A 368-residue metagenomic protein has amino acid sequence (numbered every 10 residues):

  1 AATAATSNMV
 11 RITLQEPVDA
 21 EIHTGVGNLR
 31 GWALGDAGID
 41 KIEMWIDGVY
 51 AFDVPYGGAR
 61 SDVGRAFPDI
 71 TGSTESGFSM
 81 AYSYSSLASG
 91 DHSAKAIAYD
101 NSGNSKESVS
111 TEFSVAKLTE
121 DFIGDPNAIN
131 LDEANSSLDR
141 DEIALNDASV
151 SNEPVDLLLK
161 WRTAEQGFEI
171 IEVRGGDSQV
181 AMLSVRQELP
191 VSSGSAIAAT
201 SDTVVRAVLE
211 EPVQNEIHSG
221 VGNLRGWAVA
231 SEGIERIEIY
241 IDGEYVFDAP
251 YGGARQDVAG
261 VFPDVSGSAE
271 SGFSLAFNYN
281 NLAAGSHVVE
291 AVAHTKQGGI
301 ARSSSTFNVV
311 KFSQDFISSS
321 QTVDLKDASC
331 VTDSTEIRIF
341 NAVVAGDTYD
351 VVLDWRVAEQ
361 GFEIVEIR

Functional and structural regions predicted by a protein language model:
A1-R368: Long, low-complexity serine/threonine/glycine- and acidic-rich segments characteristic of extracellular
